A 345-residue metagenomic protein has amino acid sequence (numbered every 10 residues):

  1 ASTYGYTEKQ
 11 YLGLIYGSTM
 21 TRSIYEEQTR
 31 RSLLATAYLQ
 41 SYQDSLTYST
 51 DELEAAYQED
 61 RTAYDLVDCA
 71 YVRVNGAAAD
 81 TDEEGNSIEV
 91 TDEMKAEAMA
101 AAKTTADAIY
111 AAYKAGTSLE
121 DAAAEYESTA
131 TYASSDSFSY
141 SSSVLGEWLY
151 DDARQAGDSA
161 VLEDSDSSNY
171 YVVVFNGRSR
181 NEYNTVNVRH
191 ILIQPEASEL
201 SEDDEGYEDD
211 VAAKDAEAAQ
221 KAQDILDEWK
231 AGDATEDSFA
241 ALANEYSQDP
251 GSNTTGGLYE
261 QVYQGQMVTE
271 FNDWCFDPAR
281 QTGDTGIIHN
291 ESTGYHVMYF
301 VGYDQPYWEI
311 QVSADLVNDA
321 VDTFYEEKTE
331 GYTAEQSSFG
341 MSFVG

Functional and structural regions predicted by a protein language model:
A1-L12: Post-signal peptide N-terminal segment of secreted/secretory-pathway proteins
L12, L39-Q40, Y110, L226: Amphipathic alpha-helical segments within well-ordered protein domains
Y16-A100, S135, Y140-E217, N244 (+1 more regions): PPIase-associated folding chaperone regions across multiple families
T104-W148, E182, Q220, D224-T269 (+1 more regions): Peptidyl-prolyl cis-trans isomerase
